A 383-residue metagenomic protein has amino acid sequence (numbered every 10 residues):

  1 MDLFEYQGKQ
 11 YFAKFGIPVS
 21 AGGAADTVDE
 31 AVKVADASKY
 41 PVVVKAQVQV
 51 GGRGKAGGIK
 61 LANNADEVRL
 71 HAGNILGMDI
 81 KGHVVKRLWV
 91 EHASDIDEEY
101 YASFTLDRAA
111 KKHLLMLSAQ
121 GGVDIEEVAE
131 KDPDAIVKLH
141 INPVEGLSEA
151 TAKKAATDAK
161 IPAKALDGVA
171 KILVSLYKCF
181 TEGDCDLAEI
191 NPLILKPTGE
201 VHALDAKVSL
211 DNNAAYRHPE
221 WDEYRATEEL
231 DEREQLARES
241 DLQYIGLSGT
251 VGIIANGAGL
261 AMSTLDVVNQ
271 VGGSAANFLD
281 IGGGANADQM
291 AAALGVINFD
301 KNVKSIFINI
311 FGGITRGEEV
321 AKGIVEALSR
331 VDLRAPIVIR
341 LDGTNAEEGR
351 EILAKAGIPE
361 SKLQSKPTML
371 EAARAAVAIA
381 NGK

Functional and structural regions predicted by a protein language model:
M1-I190, I194-I308, V320, S329-R330 (+3 more regions): ATP-dependent carboxylate/acyl-activation modules
F311-T315: Glycine-rich, proline-tolerant flexible connector loops at the mouths of alpha/beta enzymes
L333-A335: A short helix->loop->beta-strand "cap" motif at the edges of active sites that frequently abuts
V338: Conserved beta-strand/loop subsegment of P-loop NTPase cores
